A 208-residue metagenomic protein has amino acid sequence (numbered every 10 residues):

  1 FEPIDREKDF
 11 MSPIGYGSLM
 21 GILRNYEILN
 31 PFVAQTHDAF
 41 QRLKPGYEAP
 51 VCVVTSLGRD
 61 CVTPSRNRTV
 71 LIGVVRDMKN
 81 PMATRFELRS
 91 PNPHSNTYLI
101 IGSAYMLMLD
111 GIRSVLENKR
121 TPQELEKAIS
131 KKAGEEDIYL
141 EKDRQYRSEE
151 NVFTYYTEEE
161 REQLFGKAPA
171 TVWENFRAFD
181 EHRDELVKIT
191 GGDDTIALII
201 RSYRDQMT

Functional and structural regions predicted by a protein language model:
F1-E2: Short, hydrophobic beta-strand segments
D5-T208: C-terminal accessory/tail domains of diverse enzymes
